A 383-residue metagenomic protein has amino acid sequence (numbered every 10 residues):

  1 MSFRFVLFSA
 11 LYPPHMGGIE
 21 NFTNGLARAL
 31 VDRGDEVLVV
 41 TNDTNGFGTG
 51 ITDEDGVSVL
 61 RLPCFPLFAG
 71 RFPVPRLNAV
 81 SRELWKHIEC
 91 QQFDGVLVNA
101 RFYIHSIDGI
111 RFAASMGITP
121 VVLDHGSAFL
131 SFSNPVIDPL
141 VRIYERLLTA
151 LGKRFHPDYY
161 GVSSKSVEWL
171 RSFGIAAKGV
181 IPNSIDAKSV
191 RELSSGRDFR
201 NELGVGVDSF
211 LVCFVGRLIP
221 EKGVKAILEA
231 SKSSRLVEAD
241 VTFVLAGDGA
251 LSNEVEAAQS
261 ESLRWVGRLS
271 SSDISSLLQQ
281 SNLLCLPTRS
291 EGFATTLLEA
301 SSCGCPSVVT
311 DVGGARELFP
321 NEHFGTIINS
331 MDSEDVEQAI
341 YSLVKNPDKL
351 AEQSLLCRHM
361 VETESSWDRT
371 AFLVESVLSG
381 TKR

Functional and structural regions predicted by a protein language model:
D43, K165, S184: Carbohydrate-associated surface elements
T119, A128-F155, S166: Nucleotide-sugar donor phosphate/pyrophosphate-binding loop at the beta->alpha transition of glycosyltransferases
G206-K222, L228-S231: Conserved donor-binding/catalytic core segment of Leloir-type glycosyltransferases
N253-S272: Nucleotide-activated donor-binding/catalytic signature segment of Leloir-type glycosyltransferases, i.e., the conserved
R268-L269, S276-S281: Short alpha-helical donor nucleotide-sugar binding micro-motif in glycosyltransferases
R289: Aromatic "clamp/platform" in nucleotide-sugar-dependent glycosyltransferases that forms part of the donor/acceptor
P306-V309: Short hydrophobic beta-strand element within catalytic cores of glycosyltransferases and related nucleotide-activated
N321-E322, T326-S333, S342-P347: Conserved acidic donor-binding segment of nucleotide-sugar-dependent glycosyltransferases
